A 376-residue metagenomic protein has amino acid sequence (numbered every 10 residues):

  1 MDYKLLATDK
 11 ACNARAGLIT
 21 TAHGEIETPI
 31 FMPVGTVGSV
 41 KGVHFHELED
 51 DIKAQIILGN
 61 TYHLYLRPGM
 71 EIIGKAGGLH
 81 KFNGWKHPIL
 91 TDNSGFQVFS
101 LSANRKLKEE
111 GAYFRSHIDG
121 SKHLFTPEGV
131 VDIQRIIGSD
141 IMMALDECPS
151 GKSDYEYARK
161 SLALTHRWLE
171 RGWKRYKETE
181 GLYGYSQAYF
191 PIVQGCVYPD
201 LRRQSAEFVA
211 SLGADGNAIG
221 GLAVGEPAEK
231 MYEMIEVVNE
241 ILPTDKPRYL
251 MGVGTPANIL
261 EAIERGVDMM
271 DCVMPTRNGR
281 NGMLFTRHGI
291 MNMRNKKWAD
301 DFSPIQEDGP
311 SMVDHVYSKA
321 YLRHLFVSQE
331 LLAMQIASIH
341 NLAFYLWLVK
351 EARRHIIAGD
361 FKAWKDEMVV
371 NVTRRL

Functional and structural regions predicted by a protein language model:
M1-L182, K296-A299: Non-catalytic, usually N-terminal nucleic-acid engagement modules in DNA/RNA processing proteins
M1-T20, I26-M32, K41-G42, D146-K152 (+1 more regions): C-terminal extensions of enzymes
G24, I57, D92, Q134 (+5 more regions): Conserved, mostly hydrophobic/aromatic
Y65, S150-G151, G225-E226, N278-G279 (+1 more regions): Short secondary-structure capping/turn micro-motifs that flank functional sites
G129, I133, K160, L164-R171 (+5 more regions): A non-catalytic, amphipathic alpha-helix used as a structural packing/dimerization or gating element in enzyme scaffolds
G138, L169, W173-Y176, E180 (+4 more regions): Structural signal for hydrophobic packing residues in well-ordered secondary-structure cores of soluble enzyme domains
G151-Y155, R159, G216-L222, L331-M334: Glycine- and acidic
A163, R175, T179, G184-I305: Glycine-rich phosphate/ribose-binding loops and adjacent secondary-structure elements that form binding surfaces
